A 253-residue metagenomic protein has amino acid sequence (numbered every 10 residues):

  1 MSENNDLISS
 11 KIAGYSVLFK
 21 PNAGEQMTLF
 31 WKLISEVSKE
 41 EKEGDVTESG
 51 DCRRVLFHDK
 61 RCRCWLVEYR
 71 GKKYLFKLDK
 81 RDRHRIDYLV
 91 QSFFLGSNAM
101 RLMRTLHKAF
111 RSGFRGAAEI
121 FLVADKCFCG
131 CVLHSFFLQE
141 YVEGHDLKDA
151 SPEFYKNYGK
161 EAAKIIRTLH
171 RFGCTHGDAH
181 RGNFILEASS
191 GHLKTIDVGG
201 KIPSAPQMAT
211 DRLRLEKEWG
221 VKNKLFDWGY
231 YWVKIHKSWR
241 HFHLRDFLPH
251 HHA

Functional and structural regions predicted by a protein language model:
M1-R53, H250-H251: Juxta-kinase regulatory segment immediately upstream of eukaryotic protein kinase catalytic domains
V37-V142, R171: Conserved ATP-binding subdomain of kinase catalytic cores across diverse folds
R63-V67, K164-P203: Active-site acidic catalytic loop and adjacent metal/ATP-binding pocket of ATP-dependent phosphoryl transfer enzymes
Y74, H145, G191-L193: Glycine-centered loop/turn positions within well-structured domains that cap or flank conserved ligand/cofactor-binding
R83, D146, P203: Conserved protein kinase catalytic core
L89-F94, A150-F154, G199-S204: Short helix/strand-bridging catalytic loops that position acidic/His residues to coordinate divalent metals and engage
A99, T105-G116, L147-N183: Conserved kinase catalytic-core helix
E187-A253: C-lobe/activation-segment region of protein kinase-like
